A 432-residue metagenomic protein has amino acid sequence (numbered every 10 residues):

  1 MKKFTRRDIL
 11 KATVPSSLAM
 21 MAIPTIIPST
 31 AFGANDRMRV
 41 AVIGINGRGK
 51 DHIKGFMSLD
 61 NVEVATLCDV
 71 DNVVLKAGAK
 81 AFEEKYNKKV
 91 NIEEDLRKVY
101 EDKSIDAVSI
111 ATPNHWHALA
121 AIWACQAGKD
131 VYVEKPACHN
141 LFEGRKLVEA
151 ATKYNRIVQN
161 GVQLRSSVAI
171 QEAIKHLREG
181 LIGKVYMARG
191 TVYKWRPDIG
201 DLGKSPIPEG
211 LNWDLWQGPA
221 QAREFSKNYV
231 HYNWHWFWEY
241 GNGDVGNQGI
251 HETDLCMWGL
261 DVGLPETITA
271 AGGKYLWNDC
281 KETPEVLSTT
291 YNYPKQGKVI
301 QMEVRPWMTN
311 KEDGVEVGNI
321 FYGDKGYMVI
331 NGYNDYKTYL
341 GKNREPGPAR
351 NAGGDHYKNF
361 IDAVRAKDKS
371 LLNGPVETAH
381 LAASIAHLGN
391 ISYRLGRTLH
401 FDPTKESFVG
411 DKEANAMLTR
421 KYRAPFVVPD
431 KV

Functional and structural regions predicted by a protein language model:
M1-S17: N-terminal secretory signal peptides and thylakoid transit peptides that target proteins across membranes
T13-K85, L164-S167, C256: N-terminal Rossmann-like dinucleotide-binding module
K50-K54, L75-K80, R97-K98, A118-W123 (+3 more regions): Pocket-flanking alpha-helical
V90-D95: Conserved SAM-binding strand-loop segment of SAM-dependent methyltransferases
V108-S109: N-terminal Rossmann-like NAD(P) cofactor-binding module of classical short-chain dehydrogenase/reductase
P113-N114, A118-S166, G180: Beta-strand-loop-alpha-helix segment that lines the small-molecule cofactor/substrate pocket of alpha/beta enzymes
Q159, K175-H176, V185: Hydrophobic or amphipathic alpha-helical targeting/insertion segments
E172, L181-K184, R189-D335, K342-V432: Contiguous beta-strand/loop segments that form the cofactor/metal-binding neighborhood of enzyme cores
